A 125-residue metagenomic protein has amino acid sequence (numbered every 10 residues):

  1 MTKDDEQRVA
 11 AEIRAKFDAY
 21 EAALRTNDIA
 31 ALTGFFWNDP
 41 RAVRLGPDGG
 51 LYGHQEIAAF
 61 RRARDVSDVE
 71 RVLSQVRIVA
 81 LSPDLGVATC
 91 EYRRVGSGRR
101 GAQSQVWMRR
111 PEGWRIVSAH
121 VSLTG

Functional and structural regions predicted by a protein language model:
M1-N38: Short, low-complexity N-terminal intrinsically disordered segments enriched in polar/charged residues
T2-R8, V69, L73, G86 (+1 more regions): C-terminal-biased regions
K16, V72-L73, G101: Residues that act as N-cap/strand-start positions at coil-to-secondary-structure junctions
I29-S82, V95-S97: A solvent-exposed, acidic/Ser-Thr-rich amphipathic alpha-helical stretch
P40, C90, Q105: Conserved GNAT-family N-acetyltransferase fold
V87, R100-G125: Short beta-strand edge/turn micro-motifs at domain boundaries
A88-V95: Short beta-strand segments that buttress and anchor functional surface loops
